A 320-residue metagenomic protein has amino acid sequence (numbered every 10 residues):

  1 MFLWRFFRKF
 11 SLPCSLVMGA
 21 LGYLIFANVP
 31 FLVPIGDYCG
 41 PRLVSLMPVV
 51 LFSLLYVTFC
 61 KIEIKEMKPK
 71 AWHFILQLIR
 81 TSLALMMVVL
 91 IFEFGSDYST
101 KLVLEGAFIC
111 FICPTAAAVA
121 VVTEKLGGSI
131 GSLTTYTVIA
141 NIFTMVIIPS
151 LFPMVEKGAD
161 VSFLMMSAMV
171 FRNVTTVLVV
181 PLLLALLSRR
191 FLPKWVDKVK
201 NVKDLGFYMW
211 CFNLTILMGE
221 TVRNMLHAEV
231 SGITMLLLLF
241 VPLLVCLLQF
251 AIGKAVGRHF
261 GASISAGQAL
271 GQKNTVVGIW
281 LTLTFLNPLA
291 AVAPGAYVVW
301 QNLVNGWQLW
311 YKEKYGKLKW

Functional and structural regions predicted by a protein language model:
M1-W320: Alpha-helical transmembrane segments of multi-pass small-molecule/ion transporters
